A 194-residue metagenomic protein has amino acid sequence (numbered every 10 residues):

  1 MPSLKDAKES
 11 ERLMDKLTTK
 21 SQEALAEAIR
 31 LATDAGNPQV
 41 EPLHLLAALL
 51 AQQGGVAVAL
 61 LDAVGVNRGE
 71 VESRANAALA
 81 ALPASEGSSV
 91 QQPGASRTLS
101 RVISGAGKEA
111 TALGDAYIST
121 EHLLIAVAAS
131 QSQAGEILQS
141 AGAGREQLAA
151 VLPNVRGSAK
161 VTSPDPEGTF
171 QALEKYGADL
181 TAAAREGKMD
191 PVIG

Functional and structural regions predicted by a protein language model:
M1-G194: Histone-fold recognition with a strong bias for associated Lys/Arg-rich disordered tails
